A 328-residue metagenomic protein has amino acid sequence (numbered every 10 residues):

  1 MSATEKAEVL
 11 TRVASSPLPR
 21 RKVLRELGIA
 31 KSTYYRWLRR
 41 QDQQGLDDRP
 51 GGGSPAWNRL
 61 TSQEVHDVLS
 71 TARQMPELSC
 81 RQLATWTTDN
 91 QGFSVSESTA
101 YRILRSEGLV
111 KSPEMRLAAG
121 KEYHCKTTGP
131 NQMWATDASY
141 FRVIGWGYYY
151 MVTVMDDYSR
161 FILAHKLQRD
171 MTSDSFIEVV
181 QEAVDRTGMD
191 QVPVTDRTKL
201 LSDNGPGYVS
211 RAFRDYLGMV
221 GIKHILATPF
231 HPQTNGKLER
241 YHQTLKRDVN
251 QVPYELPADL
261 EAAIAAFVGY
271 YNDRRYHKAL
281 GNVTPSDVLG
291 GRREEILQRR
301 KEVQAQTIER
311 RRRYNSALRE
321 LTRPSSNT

Functional and structural regions predicted by a protein language model:
M1-L18, V65-Q74: Short, amphipathic alpha-helical "recognition" segments used to contact nucleic acids or chromatin
P17-P19, L78, E255: Residue-level signal for the short linker/turn that defines the boundary of a DNA-recognition helix
R20-E26, L83: Short alpha-helical "recognition helix" segments of helix-turn-helix
I29-R40: Structured, charged N-terminal subsegments at the starts of enzyme catalytic cores and at intra-chain domain/subunit
L38-M133, L289-R293, Q306: Basic, flexible linker segments flanking DNA-binding modules in nucleic acid-interacting mobile-element proteins
Q63, D89, F93-S94, S98-M155 (+3 more regions): Mobile-element integrase/transposase regions, centering on the N-terminal DNA-binding/Zn-coordinating module
V180, M189-V209, F230, G281-S286: Acidic/histidine-rich, metal-coordinating catalytic segments
D196, G218-I222, Q243-T328: C-terminal domain-tail junction helix/linker
